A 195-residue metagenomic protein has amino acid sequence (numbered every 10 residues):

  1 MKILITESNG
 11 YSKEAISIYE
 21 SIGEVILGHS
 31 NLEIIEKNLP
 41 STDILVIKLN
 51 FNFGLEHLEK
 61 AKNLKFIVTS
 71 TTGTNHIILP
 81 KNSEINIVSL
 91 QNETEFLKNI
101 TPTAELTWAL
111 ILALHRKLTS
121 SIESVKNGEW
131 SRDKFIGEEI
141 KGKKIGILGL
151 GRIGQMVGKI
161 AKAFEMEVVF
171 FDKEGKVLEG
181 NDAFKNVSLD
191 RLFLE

Functional and structural regions predicted by a protein language model:
M1-I44, E165, V169: N-terminal glycine-/charge-rich "phosphate-binding" loop or analogous flexible N-terminal tail
S8-Y11, H29-L32, K48-F53, T71-T74 (+1 more regions): Short beta->alpha connector loops
S21-L27, D43-I44, N82-V88, N181-L189: Active-site regions of enzymes building and remodeling cell-envelope glycoconjugates
V25-S30, I47-N50, S124-R132, G180-N186: Short gly/ser/thr-rich secondary-structure transition/capping motifs
E33-I35, F53-E56, S188-R191: Short acidic active-site motifs
N38-P40, L58-A61, R191-E195: A short, aliphatic-rich alpha-helical micro-motif
I44-I122: Phosphate/diphosphate ligand-binding glycine-rich loop within oxidoreductases
D133-E195: Rossmann-like dinucleotide/phosphate-binding beta-alpha-beta segment
